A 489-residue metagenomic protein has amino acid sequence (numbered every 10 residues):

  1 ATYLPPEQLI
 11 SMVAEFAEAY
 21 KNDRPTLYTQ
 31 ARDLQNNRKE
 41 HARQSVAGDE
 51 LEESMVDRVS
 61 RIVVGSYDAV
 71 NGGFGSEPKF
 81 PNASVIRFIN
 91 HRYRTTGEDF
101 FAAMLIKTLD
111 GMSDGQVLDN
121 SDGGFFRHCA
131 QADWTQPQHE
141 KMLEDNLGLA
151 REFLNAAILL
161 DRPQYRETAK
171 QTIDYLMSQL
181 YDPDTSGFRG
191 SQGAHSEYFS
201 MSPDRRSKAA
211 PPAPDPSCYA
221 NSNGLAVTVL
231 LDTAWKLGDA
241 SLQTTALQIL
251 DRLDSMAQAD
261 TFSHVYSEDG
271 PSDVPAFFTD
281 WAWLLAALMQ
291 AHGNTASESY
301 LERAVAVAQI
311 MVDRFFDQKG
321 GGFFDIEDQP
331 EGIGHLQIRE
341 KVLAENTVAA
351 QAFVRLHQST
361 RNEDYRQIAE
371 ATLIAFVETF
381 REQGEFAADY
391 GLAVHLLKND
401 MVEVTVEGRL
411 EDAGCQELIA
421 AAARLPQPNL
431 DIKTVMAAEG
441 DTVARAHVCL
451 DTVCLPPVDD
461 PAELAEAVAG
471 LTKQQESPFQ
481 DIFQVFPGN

Functional and structural regions predicted by a protein language model:
A1-S241, Q248, L373-N489: Replace the tail clause
R87, W283-A286: Contiguous, well-ordered alpha-helical segments that form the cores/surfaces of helical PPI scaffolds
A102, R166, Q243, L301 (+1 more regions): TPR-repeat structural position
E152, V229, A287, A352-R355: "A position-specific structural signal for the A-helix of alpha-solenoid helical repeats
Q179-T185, G193, E197-S202, P212 (+5 more regions): Long, polar/charge-rich, low-hydrophobicity segments
A246-L253: Short secondary-structure subsegments characteristic of cysteine-rich extracellular domains
